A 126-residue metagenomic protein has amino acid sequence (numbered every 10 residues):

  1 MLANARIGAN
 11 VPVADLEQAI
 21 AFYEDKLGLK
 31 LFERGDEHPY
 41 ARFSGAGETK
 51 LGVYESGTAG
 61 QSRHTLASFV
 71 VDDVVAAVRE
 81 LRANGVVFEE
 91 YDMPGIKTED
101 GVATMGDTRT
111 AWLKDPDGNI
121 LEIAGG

Functional and structural regions predicted by a protein language model:
M1-L2, F69, V78-G126: Vicinal oxygen chelate
M1-Q18, H64-A67, A124-G126: N-terminal beta-strand motif that seeds the catalytic metal site of vicinal oxygen chelate
A3, N10-K50: Core segments of cupin and vicinal oxygen chelate
D15-L16, V71-V75: Helix N-cap motif at beta-to-alpha junctions
D36-Y40, Q61, I96-K97, G106-D107: Short acidic/glycine-enriched loop/turn segments that link adjacent beta-strands
Y40, K50, S68, T110-A111: Short hydrophobic/aromatic beta-strand element in the GNAT-like acyltransferase core that lines or flanks the acyl-donor
